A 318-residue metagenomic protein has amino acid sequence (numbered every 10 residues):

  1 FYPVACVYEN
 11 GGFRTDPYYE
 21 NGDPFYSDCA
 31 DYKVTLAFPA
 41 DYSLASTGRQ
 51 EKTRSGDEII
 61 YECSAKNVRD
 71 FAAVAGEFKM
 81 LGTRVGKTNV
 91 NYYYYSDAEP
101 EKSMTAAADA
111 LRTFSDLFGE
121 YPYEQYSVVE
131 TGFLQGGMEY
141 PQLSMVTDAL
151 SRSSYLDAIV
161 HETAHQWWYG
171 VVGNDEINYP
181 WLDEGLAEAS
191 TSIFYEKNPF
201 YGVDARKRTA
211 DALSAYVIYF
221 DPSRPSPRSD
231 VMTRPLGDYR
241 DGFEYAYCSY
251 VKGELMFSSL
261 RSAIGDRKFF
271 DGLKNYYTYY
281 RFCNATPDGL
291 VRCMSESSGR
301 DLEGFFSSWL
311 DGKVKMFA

Functional and structural regions predicted by a protein language model:
F1-Y32: Glycine/proline-rich low-complexity spacer/linker segments in large multi-domain proteins
N21, Y94-K102, E176-I177, G242-A246 (+2 more regions): Second-shell loop/turn segments in exported
D23-V160, A189: Hydrophobic helix-coil surface modules that form long, contiguous segments used for peptide/substrate interaction
A30, S103-A110, Y155, I159-T163 (+9 more regions): Stable alpha-helical elements in mature extracytoplasmic
T88-V90, G119-Y126, A164, I264-F269 (+1 more regions): Loop/turn elements at helix/coil->beta-strand transitions in domains of secreted/extracellular proteins
E101, M145-A215: Zinc-dependent metallopeptidase catalytic helix centered on the HExxH motif and its immediate flanking segment
E184-L255, A263, Y280, W309-L310: Acidic/His/Gly-enriched intrinsically disordered linker/tail segments that often contain short helix/coil "MoRF-like"
G202, A246-A318: Amphipathic alpha-helical substructures
